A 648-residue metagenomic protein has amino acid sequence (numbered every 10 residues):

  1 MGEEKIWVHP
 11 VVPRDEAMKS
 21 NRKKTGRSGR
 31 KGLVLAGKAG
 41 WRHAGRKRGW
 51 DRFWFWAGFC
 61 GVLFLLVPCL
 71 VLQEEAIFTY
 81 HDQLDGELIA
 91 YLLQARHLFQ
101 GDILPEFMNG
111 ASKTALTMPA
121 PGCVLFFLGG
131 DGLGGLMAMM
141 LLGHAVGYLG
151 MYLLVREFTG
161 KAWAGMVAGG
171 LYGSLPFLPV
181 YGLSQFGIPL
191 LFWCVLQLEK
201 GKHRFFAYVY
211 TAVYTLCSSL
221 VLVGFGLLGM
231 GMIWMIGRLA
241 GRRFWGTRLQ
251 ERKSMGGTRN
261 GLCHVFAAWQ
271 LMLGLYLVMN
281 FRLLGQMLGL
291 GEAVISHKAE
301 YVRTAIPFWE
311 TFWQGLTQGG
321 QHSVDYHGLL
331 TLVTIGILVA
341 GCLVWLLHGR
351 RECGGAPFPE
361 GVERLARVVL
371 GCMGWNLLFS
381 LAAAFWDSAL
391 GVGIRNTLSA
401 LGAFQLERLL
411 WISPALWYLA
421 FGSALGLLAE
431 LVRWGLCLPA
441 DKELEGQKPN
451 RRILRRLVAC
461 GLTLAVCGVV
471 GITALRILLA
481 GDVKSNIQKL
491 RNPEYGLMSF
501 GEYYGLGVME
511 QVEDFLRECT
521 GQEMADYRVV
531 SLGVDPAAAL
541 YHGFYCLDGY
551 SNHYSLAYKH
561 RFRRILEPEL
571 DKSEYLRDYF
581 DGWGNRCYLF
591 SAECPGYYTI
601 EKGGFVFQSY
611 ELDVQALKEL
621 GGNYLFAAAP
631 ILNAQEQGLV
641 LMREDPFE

Functional and structural regions predicted by a protein language model:
M1-L70, V265, E363-R364: Start-transfer (signal-anchor) and selected internal transmembrane alpha helices of multi-pass inner/ER membrane
G58-G147, G170, S174, P179-L183 (+1 more regions): Membrane-interface coil-to-helix junctions
Q94, H144-G241, H264-F281: Membrane-embedded helix bundles of polyisoprenyl
L175-L183, G361-L365, G374-L419, A429: Membrane-helix boundary/interfacial segments in multi-pass membrane proteins
G274-L347: Periplasmic/ER-lumenal interhelical loops and adjacent helix-loop junctions in multi-pass membrane proteins
T331-L377, W434: Hydrophobic, aromatic-rich transmembrane alpha-helices and their immediate juxtamembrane boundary segments
L425-D482: Signature aromatic-anchored transmembrane alpha helix within multi-pass, membrane-resident enzymes that catalyze glycan
R476-E648: Extracytoplasmic
